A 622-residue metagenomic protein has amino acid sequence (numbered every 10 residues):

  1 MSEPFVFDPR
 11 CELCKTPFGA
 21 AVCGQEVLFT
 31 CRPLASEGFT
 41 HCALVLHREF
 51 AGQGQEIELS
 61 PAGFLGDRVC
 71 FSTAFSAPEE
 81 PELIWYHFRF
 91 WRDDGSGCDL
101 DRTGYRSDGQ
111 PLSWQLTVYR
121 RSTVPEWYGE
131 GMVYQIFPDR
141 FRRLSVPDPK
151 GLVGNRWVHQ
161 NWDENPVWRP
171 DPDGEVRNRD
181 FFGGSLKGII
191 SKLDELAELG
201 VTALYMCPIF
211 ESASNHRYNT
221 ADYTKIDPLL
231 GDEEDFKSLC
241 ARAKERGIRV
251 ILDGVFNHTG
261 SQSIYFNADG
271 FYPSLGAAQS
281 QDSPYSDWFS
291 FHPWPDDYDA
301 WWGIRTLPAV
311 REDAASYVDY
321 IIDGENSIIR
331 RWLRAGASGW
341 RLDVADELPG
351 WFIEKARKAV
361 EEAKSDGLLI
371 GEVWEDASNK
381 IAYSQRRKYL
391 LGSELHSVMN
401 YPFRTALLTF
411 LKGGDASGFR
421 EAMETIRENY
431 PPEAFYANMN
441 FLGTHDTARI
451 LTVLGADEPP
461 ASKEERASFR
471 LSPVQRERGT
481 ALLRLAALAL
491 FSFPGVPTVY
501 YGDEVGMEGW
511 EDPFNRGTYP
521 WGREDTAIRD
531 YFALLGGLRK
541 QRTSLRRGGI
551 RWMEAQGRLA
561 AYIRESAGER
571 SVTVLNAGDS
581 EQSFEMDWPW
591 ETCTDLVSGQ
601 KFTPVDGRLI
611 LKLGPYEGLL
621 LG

Functional and structural regions predicted by a protein language model:
M1-F137, F141-R143, P149-V153, H159-D163 (+6 more regions): Carbohydrate-interacting/catalytic domains
M132-Y134, L204-M206, V250-L252, W340 (+3 more regions): Hydrophobic faces of well-ordered beta-strands that scaffold small-molecule active sites in alpha/beta enzyme cores
F137-T202, I209-A335, A356-E362, N379: Substrate-binding/active-site clefts of carbohydrate-active enzymes
D139, Y383-S384, Y436-L471, A487-T526: Aromatic/acidic polysaccharide-binding cleft in carbohydrate-active enzymes
D139-R142, F210-S212, F256-N257, L333 (+9 more regions): Short, solvent-exposed loop/turn segments at secondary-structure junctions
C207, I226, D343, L348 (+1 more regions): Conserved residues at the C-terminal ends of beta-strands
C240-R249, N257-H258, S263-S274, I328-R330 (+6 more regions): Active-site-proximal helices and loops of the catalytic beta/alpha 8
R420, E424, P460-A481: Aromatic-anchored helix/helix-loop segment that forms the rim or "lid" of small-molecule/cofactor binding pockets
